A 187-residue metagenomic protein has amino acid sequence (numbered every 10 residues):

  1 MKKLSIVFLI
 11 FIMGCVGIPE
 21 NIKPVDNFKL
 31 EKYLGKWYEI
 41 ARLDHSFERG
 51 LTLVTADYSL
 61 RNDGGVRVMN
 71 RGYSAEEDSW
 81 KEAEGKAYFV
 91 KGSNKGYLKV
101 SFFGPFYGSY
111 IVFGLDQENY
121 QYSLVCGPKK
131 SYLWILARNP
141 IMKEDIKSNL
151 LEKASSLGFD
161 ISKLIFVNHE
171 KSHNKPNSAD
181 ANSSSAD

Functional and structural regions predicted by a protein language model:
L4-M13: Sec-dependent N-terminal signal peptides
C15-D187: A beta-rich soluble binding module of mature secreted/lumenal proteins
